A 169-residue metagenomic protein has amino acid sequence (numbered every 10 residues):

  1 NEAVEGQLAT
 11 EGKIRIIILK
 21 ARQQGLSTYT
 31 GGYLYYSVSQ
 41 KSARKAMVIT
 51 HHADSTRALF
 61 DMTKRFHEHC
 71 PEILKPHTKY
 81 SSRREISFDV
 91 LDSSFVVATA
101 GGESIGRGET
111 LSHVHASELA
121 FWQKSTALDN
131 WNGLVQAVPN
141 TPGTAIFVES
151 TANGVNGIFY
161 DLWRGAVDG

Functional and structural regions predicted by a protein language model:
N1-G169: Phosphate/NTP-binding elements of NTP-utilizing enzymes
